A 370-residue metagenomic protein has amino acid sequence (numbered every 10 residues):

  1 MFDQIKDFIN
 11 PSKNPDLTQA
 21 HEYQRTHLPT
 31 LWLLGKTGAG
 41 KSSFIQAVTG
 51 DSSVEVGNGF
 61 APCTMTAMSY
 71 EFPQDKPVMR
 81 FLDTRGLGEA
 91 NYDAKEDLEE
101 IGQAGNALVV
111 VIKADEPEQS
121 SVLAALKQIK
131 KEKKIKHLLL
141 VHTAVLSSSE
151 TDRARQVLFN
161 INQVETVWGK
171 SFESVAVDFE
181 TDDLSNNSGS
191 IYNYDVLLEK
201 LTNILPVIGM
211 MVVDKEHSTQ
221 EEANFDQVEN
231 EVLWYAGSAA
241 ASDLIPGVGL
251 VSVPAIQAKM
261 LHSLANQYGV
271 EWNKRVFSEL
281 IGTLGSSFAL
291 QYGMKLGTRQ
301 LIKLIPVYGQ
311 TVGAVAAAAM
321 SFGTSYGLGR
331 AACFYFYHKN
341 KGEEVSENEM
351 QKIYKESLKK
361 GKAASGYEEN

Functional and structural regions predicted by a protein language model:
M1-L82, H262, E271, T324 (+2 more regions): Conserved G1/Walker A P-loop phosphate-binding module
D3-P15, Q19-E22, T30-L34, L184-A239: C-terminal-of-GTPase-core extension/linker across diverse P-loop GTPases
H21, F72-P77, E96-F172: Conserved C-terminal guanine-recognition region of P-loop GTPase G domains, centered on the G4
L82-G86, A90, E150-R155: AAA+ P-loop NTPase catalytic core and its hallmark functional loops
L146-V212: Canonical P-loop GTPase G-domain recognition
F159-D182, H217-L244, K355: Basic/polar, acidic-poor N-terminal "presequence/leader" segments that form or can form short amphipathic helices
N230-Y326: Membrane-inserting effector segments that mediate pore formation, membrane fusion, or transient membrane insertion
V312-N370: Charge-biased C-terminal accessory regions appended to nucleic-acid-, cytoskeletal NTPase
